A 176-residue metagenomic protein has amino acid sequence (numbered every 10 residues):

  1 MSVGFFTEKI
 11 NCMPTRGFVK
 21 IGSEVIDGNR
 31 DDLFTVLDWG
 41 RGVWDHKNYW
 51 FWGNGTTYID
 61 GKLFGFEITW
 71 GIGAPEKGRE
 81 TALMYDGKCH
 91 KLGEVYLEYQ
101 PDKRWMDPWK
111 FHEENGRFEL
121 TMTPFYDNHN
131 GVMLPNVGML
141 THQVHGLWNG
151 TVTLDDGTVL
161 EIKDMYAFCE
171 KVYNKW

Functional and structural regions predicted by a protein language model:
M1-W176: Structured soluble/peripheral alpha/beta segments that form catalytic or ligand/cofactor-binding pockets
